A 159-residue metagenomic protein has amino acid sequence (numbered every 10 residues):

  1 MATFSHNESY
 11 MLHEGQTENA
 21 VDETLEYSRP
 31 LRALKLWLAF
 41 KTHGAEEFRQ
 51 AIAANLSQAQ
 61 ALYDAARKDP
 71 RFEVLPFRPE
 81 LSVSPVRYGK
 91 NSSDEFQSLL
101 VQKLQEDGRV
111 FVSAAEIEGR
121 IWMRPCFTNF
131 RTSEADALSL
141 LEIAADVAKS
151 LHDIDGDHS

Functional and structural regions predicted by a protein language model:
M1-P70: Active-site C-terminal subdomain of aminotransferase-like
L38-A39, P85-R87, M123-T128: Short, hydrophobic beta-strand segments
T42-E46, K90-S92, N129-S133: A generic structural motif
D69-R78, A114-A115, I154-H158: Flexible, glycine/charged-enriched surface loops at secondary-structure junctions
V74-L104: Conserved PLP-binding catalytic core of the aspartate aminotransferase-like
F77, V83, D107-R124: Conserved PLP cofactor-binding pocket of PLP-dependent enzymes
L104-V112, A145-H152: A common structural junction motif
I117-S159: PLP-dependent enzyme catalytic core of the Aspartate aminotransferase-like
